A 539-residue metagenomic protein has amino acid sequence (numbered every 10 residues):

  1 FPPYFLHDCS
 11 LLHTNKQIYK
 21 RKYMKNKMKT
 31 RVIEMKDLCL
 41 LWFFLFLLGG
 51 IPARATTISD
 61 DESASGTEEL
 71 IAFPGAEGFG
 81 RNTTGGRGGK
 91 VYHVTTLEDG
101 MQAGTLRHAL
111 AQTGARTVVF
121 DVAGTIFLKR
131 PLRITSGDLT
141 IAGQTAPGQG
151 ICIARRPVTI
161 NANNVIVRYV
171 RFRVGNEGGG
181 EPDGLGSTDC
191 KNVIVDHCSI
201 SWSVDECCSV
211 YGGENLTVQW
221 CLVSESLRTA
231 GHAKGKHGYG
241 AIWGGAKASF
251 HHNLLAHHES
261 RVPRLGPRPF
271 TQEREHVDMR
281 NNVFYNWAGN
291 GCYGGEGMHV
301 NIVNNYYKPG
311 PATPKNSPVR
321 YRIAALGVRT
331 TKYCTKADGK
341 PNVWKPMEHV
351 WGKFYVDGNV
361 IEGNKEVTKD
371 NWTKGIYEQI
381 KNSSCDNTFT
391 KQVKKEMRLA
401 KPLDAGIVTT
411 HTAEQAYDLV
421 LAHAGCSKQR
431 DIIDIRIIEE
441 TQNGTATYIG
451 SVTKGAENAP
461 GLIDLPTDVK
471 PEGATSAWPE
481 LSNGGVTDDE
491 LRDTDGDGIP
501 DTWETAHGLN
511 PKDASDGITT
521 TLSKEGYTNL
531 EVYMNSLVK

Functional and structural regions predicted by a protein language model:
C39-G50: Bacterial N-terminal signal peptides
I71-V118: Acidic Gly/Asp/Thr-rich repetitive segments characteristic of extracellular carbohydrate-active and adhesion proteins
I126-S249: Right-handed parallel beta-helix
T135, S224-R228, K236-V303: Long, polar low-complexity repeats
I153-V158, G178-G186, W202-V210, G231-G245 (+3 more regions): Extracellular beta-strand/beta-solenoid scaffold signature
H276, R280-K470: Extracellular beta-rich repeat passengers
T475-K539: Extracellular calcium-associated, cysteine-rich motifs in secreted modular proteins
